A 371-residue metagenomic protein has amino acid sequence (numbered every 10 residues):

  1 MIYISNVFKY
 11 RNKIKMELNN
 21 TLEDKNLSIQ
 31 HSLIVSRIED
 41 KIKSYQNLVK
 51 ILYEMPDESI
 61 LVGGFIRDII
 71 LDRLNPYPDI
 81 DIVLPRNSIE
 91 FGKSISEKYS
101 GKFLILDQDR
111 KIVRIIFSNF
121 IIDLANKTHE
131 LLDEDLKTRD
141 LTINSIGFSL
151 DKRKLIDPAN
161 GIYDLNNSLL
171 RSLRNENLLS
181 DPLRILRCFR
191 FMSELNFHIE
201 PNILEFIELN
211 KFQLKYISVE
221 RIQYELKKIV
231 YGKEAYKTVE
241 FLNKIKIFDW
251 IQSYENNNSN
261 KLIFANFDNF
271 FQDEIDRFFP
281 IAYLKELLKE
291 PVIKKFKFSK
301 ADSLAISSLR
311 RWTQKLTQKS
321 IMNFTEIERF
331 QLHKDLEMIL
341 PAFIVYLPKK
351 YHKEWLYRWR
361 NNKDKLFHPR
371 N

Functional and structural regions predicted by a protein language model:
I2-N371: Catalytic cores of the polymerase beta-like nucleotidyltransferase superfamily and closely associated nucleotide
